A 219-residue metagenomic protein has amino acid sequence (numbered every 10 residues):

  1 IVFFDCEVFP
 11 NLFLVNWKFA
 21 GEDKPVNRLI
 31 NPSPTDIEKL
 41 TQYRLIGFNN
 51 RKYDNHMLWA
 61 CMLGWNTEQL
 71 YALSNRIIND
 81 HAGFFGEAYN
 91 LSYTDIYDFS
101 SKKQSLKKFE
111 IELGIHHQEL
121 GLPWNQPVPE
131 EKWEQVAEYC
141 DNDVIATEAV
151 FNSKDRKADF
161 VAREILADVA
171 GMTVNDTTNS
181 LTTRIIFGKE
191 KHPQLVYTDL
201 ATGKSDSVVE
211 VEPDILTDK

Functional and structural regions predicted by a protein language model:
I1-F19: Gly/Thr-rich phosphate-binding beta-strand-loop-beta motif of the actin/hexokinase/Hsp70
F4, T94, N142: Single, functionally critical "micro-switch" positions that shape active/binding sites and transmembrane helices
E7, E112-L120, E134-K219: Conserved "right-hand" nucleotidyltransferase catalytic core of DNA-directed polymerases
P10-L12, D54, S100, E148: Hydrophobic positions within alpha-helical membrane elements
G21-K108, Y139: Conserved DEDDh/DEDDy metal-dependent 3′-5′ exonuclease domain
G83-F84, H116-P127: Active-site-adjacent bridging/hinge elements
D95-K103, L122-P123, A162-A167: Acidic carboxylate-rich catalytic motifs and surrounding loops in phosphoryl-/glycosyl-chemistry enzymes
V128-E134: Active-site-adjacent structural elements in folded domains
